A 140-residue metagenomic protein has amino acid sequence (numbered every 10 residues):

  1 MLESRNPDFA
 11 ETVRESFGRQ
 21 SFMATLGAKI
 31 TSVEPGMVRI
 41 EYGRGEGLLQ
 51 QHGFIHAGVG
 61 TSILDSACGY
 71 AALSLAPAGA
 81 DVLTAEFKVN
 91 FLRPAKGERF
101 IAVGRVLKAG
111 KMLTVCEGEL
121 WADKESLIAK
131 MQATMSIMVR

Functional and structural regions predicted by a protein language model:
M1-R140: Terminal targeting signals and extreme-terminal segments of soluble enzymes
